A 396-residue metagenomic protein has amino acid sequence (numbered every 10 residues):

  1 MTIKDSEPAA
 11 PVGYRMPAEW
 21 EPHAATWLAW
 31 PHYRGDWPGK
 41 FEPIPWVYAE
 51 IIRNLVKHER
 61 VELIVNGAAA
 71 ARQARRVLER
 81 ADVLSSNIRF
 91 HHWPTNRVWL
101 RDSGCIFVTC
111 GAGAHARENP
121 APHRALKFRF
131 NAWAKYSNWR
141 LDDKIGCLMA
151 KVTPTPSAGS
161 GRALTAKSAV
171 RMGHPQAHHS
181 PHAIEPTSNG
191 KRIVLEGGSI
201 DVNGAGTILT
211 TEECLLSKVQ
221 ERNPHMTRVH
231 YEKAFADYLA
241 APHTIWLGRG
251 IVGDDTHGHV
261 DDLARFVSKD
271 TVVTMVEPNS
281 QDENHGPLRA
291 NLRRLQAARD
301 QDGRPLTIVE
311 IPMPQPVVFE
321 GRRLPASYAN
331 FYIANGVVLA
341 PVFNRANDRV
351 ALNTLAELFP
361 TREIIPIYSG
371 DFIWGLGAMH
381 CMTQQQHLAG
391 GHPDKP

Functional and structural regions predicted by a protein language model:
T2-G113, N119-P156, H179-K395: The feature marks the mature, well-folded catalytic cores of soluble enzymes
S157-G161, T165, P175-P181: Short Gly/Ser/Thr- and charged-rich N-terminal loops/segments that act as flexible capping/hinge elements
G161, K395-P396: C-terminal end-of-chain micro-motif
